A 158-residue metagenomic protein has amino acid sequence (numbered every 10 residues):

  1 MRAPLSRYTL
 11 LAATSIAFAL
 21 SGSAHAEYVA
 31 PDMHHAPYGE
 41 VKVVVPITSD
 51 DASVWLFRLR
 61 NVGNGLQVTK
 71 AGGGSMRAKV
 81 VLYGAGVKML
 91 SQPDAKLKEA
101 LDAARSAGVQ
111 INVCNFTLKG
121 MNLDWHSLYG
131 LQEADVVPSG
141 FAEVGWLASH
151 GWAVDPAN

Functional and structural regions predicted by a protein language model:
R2-A12: Bacterial N-terminal signal peptides that target proteins for export
L11-A19: Bacterial N-terminal signal peptides
G22-A26: Sec/Tat signal peptide C-region and signal peptidase I cleavage site
E27-K79: N-terminal secretory signal peptides
V43-P46, K79-L82, Q110-V113, P156: Structural recognition of the beta-strand scaffold that forms the well-ordered cores of secreted hydrolase catalytic
S53-W55, K88-S91: Short acidic/glycine-rich loop or secondary-structure boundary segments that cap or lie
M76-L90: Acidic helix-start/capping segments at beta-turn-to-alpha-helix junctions
S91-N158: A cross-taxonomic marker for long C-terminal extensions/tails that follow the last structured domain
